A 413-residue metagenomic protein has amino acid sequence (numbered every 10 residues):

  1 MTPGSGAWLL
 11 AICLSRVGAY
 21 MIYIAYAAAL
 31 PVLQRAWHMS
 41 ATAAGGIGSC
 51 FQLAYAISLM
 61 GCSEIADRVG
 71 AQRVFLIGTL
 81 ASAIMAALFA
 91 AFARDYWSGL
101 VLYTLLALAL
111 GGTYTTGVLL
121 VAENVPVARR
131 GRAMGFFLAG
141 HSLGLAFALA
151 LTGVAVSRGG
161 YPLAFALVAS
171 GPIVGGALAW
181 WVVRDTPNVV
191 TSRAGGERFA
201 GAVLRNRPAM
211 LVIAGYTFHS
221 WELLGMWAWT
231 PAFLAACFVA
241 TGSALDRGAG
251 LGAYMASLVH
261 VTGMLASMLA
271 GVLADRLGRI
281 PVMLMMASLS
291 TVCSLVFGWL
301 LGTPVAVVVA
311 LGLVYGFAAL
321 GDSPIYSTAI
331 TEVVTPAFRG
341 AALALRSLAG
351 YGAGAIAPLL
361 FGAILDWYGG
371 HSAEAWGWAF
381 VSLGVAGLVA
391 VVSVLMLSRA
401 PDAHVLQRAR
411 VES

Functional and structural regions predicted by a protein language model:
M1-T2, T186-A214: Juxtamembrane intracellular "pre-TM" segments in multi-pass secondary transporters
Y26-A27, M210-H260, A357: Extracytoplasmic gate region of multi-pass secondary transporters
I57-A93: Conserved MFS/SLC helix-loop-helix module at the cytosolic interface between two early adjacent transmembrane helices
R68-G78, R276-A287: Cytoplasmic membrane-interface "Motif A"-like loop-to-helix N-cap segments of 12-TM Major Facilitator Superfamily
L80-R94, S288-G302: C-terminal ends and interior cores of transmembrane alpha-helices in multi-pass membrane transporters/permeases
L102-G140: Cytoplasmic helix-loop-helix junction between adjacent transmembrane helices in 12-TM secondary transporters
F137-W181: Helix-loop-helix hairpin linking two adjacent transmembrane segments in secondary transporters
L163-W180, G377-L395: Symmetry-related core transmembrane helices of the 12-TM Major Facilitator Superfamily/SLC fold
